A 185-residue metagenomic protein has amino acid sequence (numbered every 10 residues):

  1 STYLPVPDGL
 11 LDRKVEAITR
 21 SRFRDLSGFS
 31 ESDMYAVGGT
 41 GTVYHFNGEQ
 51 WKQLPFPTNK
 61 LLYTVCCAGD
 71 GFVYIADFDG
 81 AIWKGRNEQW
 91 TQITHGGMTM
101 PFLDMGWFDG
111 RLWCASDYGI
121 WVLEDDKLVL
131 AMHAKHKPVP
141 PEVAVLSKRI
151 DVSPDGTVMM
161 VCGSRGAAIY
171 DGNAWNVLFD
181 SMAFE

Functional and structural regions predicted by a protein language model:
S1-E185: Residue-level hotspots at or immediately adjacent to binding/recognition sites across diverse folds
